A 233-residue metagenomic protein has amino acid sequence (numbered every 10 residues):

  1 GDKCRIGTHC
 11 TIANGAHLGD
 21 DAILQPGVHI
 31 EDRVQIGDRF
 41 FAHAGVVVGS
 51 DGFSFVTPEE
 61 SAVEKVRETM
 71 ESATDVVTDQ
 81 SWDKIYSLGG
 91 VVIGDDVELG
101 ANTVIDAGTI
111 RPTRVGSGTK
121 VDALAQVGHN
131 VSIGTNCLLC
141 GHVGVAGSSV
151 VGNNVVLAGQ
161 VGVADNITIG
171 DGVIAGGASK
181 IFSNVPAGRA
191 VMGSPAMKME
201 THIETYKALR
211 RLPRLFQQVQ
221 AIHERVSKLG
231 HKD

Functional and structural regions predicted by a protein language model:
G1-S61, K65, T69-K198: Structural signal for interior beta-strand "rungs" in well-ordered beta-sheet cores of soluble enzyme domains
M197-D233: Long, leucine- and charge-enriched amphipathic alpha-helices that form heptad-repeat coiled-coil/leucine-zipper-like
